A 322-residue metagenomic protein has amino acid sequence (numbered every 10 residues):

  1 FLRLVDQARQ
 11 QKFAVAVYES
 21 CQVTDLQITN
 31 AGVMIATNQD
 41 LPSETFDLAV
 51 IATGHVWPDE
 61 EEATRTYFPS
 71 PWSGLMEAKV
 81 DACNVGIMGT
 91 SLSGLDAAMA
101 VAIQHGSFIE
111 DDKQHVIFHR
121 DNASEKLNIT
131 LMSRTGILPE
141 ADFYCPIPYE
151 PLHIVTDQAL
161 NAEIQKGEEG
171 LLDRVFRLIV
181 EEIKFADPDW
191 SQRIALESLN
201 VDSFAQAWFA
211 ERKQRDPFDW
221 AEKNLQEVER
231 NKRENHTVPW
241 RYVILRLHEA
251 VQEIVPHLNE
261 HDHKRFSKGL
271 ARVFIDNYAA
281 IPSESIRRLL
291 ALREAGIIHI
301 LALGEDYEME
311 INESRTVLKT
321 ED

Functional and structural regions predicted by a protein language model:
F1-D322: Flavin (primarily FAD) cofactor-binding/catalytic cores of flavoenzymes
